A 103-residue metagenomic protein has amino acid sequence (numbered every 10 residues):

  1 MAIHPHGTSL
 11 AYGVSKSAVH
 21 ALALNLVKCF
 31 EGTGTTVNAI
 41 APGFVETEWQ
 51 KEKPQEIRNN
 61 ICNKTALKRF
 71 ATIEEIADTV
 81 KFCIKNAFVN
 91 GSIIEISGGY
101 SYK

Functional and structural regions predicted by a protein language model:
M1-A18, A23-G32: Catalytic loop of short-chain dehydrogenase/reductase
I3, A41-E52: Short, flexible catalytic-loop segment of classical short-chain dehydrogenase/reductase
G7, S15, N38, K68-R69: Short alpha-helix in the Rossmann-fold core of NAD(P)-dependent oxidoreductases
H20, E48, I73-E74: Residues in well-ordered alpha-helical elements
E31, T36, N90-G91: Short, small/polar-rich loop/turn modules that mediate ligand/substrate recognition or access, typified
T36-P42, E46, E95-S97: Conserved SDR Rossmann-fold cofactor-binding beta-strand/turn motif
Q55-E74: Catalytic Tyr-x(3-8)-Lys segment
R69-I96, S101: C-terminal substrate-recognition "lid" of short-chain dehydrogenase/reductases
